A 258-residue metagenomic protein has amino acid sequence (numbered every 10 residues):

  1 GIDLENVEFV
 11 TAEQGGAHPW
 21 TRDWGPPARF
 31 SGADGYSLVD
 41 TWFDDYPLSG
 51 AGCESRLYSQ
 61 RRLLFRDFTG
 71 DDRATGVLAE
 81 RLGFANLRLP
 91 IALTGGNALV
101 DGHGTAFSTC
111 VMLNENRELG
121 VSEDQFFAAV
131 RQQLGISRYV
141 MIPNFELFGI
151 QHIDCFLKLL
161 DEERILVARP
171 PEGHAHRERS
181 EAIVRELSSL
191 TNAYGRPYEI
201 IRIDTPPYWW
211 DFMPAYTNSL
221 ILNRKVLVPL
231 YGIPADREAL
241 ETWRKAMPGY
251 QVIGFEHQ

Functional and structural regions predicted by a protein language model:
G1-Q258: The feature marks the mature, well-folded catalytic cores of soluble enzymes
